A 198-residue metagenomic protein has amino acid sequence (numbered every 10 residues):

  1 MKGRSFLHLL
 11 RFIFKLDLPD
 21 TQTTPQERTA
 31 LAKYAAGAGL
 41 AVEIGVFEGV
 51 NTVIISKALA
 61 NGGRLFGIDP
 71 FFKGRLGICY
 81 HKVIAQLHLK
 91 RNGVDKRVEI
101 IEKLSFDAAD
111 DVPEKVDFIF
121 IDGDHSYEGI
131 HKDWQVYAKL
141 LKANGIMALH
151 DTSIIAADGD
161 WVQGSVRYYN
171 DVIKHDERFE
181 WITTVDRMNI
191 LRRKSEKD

Functional and structural regions predicted by a protein language model:
M1-L18: Rossmann-like AdoMet
F14-D198: S-adenosylmethionine/decaboxylated-SAM
